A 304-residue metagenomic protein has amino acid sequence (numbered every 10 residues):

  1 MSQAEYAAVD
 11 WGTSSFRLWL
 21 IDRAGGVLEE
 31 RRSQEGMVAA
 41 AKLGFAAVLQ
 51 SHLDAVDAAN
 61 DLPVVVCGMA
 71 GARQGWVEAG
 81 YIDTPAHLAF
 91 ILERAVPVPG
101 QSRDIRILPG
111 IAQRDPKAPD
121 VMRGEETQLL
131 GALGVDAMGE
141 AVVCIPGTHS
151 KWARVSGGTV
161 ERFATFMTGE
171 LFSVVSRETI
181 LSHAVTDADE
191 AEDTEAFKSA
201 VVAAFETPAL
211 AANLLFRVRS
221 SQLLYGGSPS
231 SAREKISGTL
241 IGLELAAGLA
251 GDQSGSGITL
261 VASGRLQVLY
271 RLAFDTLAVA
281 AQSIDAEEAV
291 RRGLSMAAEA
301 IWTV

Functional and structural regions predicted by a protein language model:
Y6-G44, I284: Short glycine-rich, Thr/Ser-proximal phosphate-binding strand/loop in the N-terminal lobe of ATP-dependent enzymes
V9-S15, M69, I145-H149, T168 (+1 more regions): A short acidic Gly-Thr/Ser loop motif
F16, R23, I180-V304: ATP-binding/phosphotransfer module of carbohydrate and carboxylate kinases, centering on a glycine-rich
D22-G26, Q101, R154-T159: Short acidic-glycine loop/turn motifs at beta-strand connectors
V27-L62, G71-E78, H183-A184: N-terminal phosphate-binding loop and adjacent alpha-helix
A40, I111-F205: Glycine-rich phosphate-binding loop plus the immediately following alpha-helix
V56-P119, G157: Short beta-strand-loop/turn "lid" adjacent to the catalytic site in phosphate-handling enzymes
D61-A72, G147, I241, S254-G264: Short glycine-rich phosphate-binding loop at a beta-alpha junction
